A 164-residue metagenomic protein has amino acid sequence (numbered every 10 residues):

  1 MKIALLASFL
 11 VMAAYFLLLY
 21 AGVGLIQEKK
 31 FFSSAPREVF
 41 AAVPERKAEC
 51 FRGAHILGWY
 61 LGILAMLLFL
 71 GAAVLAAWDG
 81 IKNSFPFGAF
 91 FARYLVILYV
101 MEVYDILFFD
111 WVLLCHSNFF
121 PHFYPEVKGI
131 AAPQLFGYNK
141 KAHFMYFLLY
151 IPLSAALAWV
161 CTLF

Functional and structural regions predicted by a protein language model:
M1, L25-K30, A72-L95: Cytoplasmic juxtamembrane interface segments
K2-Y20, G88-L107: Alpha-helical transmembrane segments
A21-V43: Membrane-interface helix-loop junction between the first two transmembrane segments
V43-A65: Interfacial helix-start motif at the membrane-water boundary
F108-V127: Juxtamembrane non-transmembrane "cap" segments at the membrane-aqueous interface of multi-pass membrane proteins
H122-K140: Short, membrane-exposed interhelical loops at transmembrane-helix boundaries
L135-L153: Hydrophobic alpha-helical transmembrane segments
L157-F164: Juxtamembrane boundary at the C-terminal end of a transmembrane helix
